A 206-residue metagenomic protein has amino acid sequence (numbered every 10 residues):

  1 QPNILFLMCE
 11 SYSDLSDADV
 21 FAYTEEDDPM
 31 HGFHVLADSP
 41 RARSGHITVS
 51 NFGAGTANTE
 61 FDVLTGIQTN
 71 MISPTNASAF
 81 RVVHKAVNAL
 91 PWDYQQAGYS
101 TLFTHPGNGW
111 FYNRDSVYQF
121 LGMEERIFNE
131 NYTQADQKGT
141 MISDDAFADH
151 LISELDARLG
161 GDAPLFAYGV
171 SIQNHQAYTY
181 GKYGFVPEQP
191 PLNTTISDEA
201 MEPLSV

Functional and structural regions predicted by a protein language model:
F6-V206: Solvent-exposed soluble domains appended to multi-pass membrane proteins
